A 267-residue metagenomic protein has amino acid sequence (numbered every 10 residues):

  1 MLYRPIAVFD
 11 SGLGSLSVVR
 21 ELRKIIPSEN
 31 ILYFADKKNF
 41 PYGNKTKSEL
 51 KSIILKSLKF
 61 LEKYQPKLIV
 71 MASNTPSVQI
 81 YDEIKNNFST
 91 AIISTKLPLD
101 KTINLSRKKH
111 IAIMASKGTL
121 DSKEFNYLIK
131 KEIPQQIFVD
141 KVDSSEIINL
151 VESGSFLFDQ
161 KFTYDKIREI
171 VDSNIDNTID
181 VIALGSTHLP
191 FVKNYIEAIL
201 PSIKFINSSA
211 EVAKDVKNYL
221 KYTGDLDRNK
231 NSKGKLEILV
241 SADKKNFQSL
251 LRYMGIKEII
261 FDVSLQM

Functional and structural regions predicted by a protein language model:
M1-M267: Non-catalytic structural scaffold of enzyme domains
